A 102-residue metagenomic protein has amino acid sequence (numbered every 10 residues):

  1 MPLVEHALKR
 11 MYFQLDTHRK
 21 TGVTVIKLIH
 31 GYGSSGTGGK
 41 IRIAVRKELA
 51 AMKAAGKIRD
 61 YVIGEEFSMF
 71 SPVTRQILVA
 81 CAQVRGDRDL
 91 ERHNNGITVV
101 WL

Functional and structural regions predicted by a protein language model:
M1-L102: Long, charged, low-complexity intrinsically disordered regions
